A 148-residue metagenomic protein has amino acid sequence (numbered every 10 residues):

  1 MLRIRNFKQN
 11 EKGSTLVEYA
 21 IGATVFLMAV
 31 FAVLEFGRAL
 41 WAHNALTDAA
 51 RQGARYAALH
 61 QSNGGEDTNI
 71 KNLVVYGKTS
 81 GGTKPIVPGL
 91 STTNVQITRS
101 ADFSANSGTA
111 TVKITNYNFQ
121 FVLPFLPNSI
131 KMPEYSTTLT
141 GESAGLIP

Functional and structural regions predicted by a protein language model:
L2-R3, R51-P148: Short, conserved structural patches
L2-V75: Alpha-helical assembly-interface signal, strongest on the long, hydrophobic N-terminal helix that forms
